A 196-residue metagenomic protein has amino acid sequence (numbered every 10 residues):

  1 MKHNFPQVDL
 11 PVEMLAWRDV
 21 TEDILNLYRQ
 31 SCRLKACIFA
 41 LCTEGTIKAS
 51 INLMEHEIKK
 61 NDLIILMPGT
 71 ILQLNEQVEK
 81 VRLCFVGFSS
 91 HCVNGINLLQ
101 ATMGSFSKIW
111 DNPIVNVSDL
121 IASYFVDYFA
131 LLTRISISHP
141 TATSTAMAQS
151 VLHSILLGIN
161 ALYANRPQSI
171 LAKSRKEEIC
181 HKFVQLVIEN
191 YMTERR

Functional and structural regions predicted by a protein language model:
M1-K60: Generic protein-terminus/edge-of-domain signal
K2-L15, N75-S138: A hydrophobic/aromatic-rich effector-binding and dimerization subdomain of bacterial HTH-type transcriptional regulators
V20, L132, A142-T145: N-terminal hydrophobic signal/anchor transmembrane helix of membrane proteins
D23-Y28, L72, N94-G95: A short, acidic/glycine-rich surface segment
I38-L41, Y124-L131, V151, I155-G158: Amphipathic, well-ordered alpha-helical segments in soluble domains
K48-S50, L66, L72-V78: Short beta-strand His + acidic residue motifs that chelate non-heme Fe in jelly-roll/DSBH and cupin folds
I58-I71, G87: Conserved metal-binding segment of the jelly-roll/cupin
V117, H139-M147, I159-R196: Short, Lys/Arg-enriched, Trp-marked, Pro/Gly-tolerant hinge/linker segments that flank
